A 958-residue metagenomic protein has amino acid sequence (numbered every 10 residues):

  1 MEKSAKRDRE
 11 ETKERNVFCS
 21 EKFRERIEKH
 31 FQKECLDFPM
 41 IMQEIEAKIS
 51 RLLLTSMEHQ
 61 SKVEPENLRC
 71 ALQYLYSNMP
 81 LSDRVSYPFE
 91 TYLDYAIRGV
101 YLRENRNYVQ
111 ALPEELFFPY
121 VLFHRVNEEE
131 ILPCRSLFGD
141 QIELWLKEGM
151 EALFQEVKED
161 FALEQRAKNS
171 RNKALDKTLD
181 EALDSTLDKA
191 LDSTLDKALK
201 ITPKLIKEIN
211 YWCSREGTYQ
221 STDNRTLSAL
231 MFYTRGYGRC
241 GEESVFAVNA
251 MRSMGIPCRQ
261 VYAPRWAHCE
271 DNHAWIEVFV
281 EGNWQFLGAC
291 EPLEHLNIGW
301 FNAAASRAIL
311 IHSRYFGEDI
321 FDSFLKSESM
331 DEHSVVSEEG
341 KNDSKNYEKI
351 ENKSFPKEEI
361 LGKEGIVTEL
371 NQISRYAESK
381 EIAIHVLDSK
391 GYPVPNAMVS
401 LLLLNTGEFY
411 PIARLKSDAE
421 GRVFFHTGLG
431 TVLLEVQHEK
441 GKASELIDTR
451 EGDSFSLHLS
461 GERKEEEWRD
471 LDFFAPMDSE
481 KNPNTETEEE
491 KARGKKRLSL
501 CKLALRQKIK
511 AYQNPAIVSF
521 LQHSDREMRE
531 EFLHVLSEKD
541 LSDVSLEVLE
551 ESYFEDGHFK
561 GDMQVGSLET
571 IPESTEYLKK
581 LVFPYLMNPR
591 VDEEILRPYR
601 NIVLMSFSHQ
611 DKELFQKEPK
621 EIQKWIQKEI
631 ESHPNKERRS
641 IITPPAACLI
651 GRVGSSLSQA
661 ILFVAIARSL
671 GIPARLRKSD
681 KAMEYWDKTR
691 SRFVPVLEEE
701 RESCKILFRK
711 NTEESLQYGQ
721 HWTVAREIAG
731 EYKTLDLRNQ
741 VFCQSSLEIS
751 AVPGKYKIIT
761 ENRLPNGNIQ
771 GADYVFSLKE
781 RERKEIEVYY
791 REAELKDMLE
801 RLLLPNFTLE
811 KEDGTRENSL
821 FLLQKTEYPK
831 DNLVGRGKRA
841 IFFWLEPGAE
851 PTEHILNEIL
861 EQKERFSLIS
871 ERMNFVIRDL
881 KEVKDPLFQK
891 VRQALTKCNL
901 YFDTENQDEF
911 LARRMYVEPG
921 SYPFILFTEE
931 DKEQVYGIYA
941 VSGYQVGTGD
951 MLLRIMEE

Functional and structural regions predicted by a protein language model:
K3-K6, K13, V17-C19, F31 (+8 more regions): Hydrophobic/aromatic-rich core segments of domains that either
E21-D180, D184-R235, R497-G651, I661: Secondary-structure boundary elements
K380-G391, C704-E714: A short, amphipathic beta-strand motif
S389-Y410, L429-G430, T712-D736, P805: Short, ordered, surface-exposed loop/turn motifs in non-cytosolic proteins
N405-V423, A729-S746: Short, acidic Ser/Thr/Gly-rich low-complexity loop/linker segments typical of extracellular and cell-surface proteins
E420-L433, H438-K440, I447-R450, V741-N766 (+1 more regions): Short Pro-Gly-centered beta-turn/loop motif in secreted/extracellular proteins
P829-I855, F875: Short active-site neighborhood of thiol/selenol oxidoreductases, capturing the structured segment around
E930-E958: Non-catalytic, surface beta->alpha helical segment in thiol-disulfide oxidoreductase systems
